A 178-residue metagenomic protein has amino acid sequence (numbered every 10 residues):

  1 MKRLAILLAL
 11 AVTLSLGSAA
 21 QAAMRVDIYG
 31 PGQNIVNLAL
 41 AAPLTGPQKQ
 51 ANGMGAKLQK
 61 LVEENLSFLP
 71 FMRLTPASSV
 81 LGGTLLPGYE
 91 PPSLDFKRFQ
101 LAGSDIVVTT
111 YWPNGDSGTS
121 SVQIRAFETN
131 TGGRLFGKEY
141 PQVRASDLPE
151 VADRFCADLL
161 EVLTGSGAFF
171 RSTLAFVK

Functional and structural regions predicted by a protein language model:
M1-A5: Positively charged n-region of N-terminal signal peptides that target proteins for export
L7-S15: Bacterial N-terminal signal peptides
L16-A22: Sec/Tat signal peptide C-region and signal peptidase I cleavage site
M24, N34-L38, M54, V62 (+5 more regions): Envelope-exposed proteins and targeting segments
M24-R25, Y89-F155: Amphipathic beta-strand/beta-sheet edge segments enriched in Tyr/Trp
Y29-L94, V108, W112: Short beta-strand->alpha-helix linker/helix-N-cap micro-motif that forms a surface specificity/interaction loop
T109, L174-K178: Residue position within the beta-strands of beta-propeller blades
D153-R171: Structural signature of eukaryotic scaffold interfaces centered on beta-propeller domains
